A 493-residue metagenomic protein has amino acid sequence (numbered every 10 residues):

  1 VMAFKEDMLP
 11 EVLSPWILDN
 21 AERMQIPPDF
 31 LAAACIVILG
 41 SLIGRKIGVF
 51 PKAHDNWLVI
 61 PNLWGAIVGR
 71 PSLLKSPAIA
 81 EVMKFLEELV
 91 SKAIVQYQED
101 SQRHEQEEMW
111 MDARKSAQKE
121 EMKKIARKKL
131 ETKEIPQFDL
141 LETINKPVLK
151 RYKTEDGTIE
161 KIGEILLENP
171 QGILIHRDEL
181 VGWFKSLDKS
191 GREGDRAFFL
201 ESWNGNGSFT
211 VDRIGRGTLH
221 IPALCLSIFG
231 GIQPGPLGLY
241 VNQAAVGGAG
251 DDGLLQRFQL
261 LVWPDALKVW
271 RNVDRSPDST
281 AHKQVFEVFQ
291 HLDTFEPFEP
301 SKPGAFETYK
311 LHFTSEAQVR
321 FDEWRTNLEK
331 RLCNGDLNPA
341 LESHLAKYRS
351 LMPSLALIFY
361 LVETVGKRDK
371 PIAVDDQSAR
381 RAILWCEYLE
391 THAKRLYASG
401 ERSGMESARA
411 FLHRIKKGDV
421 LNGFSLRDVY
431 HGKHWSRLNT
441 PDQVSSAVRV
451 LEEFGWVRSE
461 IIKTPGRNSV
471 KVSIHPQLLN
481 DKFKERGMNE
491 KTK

Functional and structural regions predicted by a protein language model:
V1-K493: Phosphate-handling catalytic cores of nucleic-acid transaction enzymes
